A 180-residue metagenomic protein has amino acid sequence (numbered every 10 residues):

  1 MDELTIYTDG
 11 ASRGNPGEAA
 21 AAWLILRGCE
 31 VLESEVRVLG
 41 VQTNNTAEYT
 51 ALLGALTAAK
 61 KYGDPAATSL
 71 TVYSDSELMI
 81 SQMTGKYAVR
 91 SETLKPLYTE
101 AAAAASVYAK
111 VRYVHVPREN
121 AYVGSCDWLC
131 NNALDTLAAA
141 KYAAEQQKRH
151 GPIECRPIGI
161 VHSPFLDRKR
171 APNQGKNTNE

Functional and structural regions predicted by a protein language model:
M1-L4, E30-V38, K60-T68, Q82-M83 (+3 more regions): Intrinsically disordered, low-complexity regions
M1-T46, T50, T57-K60, D64: RNase H-like nuclease fold core
A11-N15, L53-A138: RNase H catalytic domain
G17, A21, E92, G175-N177: Residue-level recognition of conserved structural "scaffold" positions that shape functional pockets and channels
N45-T50, A109-A121, I153-P164: Noncatalytic linker/hinge segments flanking ATPase motor cores
